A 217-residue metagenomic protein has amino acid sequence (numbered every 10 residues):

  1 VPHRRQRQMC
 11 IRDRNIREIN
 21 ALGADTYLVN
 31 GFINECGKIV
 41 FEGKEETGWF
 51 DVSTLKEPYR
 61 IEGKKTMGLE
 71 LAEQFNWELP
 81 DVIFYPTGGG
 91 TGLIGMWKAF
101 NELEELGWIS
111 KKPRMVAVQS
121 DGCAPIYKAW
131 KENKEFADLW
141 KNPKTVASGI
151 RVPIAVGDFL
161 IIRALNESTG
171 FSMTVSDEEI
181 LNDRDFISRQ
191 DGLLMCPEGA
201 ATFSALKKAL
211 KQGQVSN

Functional and structural regions predicted by a protein language model:
V1-I11: Single conserved hydrophobic/aromatic residue that forms the stacking wall/gate of nucleotide- or nucleobase-binding
R4-R5, G88-L93, E198-T202: Gly/Ser/Thr-rich loops at beta-strand to alpha-helix junctions that form or flank small-molecule/cofactor-binding
R12-I39, G43: A glycine-rich helix N-cap at a beta->alpha junction
N15-I19, K38-F41, E62-T66, I94-A99 (+1 more regions): Short acidic, glycine/serine/threonine-rich loops at helix termini
L22, D81-P86, S110-Q119, N217: Beta-strand segments within the central parallel beta-sheet cores of soluble alpha/beta enzyme folds
G31-G48, E102-M195: Active-site/ligand-binding loops adjacent to catalytic centers
K44-G107, L181-D185: Active-site/ligand-binding-proximal alpha/beta "capping" segment
F203-N217: Catalytic phosphate/nucleotide-handling subdomain of diverse soluble enzymes
